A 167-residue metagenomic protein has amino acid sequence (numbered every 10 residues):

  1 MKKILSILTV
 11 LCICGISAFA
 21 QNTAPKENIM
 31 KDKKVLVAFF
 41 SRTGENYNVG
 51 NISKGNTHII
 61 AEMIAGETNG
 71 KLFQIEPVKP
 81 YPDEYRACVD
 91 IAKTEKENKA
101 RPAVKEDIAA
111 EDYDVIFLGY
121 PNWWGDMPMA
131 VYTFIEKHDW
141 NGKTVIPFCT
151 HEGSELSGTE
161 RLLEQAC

Functional and structural regions predicted by a protein language model:
M1-T23: Bacterial Sec-dependent N-terminal signal peptides
C12, R42-E45, N122, E152: Short, glycine/serine-rich, charged loops/turns that create anion-binding and catalytic segments at active sites
Q21-V115, G125, Y132: N-terminal beta1-alpha1-beta2 submodule of the flavodoxin-like/Rossmannoid cofactor-binding fold
F39, I64, T68, Y120 (+3 more regions): Sec/Tat-exported extracytoplasmic proteins
A110, E136-G142, Q165-C167: Short, conserved loop/helix-junction motifs that constitute active-site signature segments in enzyme catalytic cores
M127-V131, G158-T159: Residues at alpha-helix caps and immediate loop-helix transition turns in enzyme cores, especially N- and C-cap
I146-C167: Short, glycine-/small-residue-rich phosphate/pyrophosphate-handling segment
